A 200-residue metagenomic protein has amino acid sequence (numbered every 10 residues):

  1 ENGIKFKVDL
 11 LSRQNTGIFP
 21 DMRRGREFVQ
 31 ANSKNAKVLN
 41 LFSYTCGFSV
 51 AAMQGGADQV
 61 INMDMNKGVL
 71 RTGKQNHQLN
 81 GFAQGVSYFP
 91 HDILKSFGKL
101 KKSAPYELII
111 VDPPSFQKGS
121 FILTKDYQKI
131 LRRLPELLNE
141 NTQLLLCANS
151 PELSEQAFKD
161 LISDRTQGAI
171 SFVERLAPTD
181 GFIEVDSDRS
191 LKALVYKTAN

Functional and structural regions predicted by a protein language model:
E1-F19, E27: Non-catalytic substrate-recognition/targeting regions of SAM-dependent transferases
P20-A36: Conserved alpha-helix/loop element of class I SAM-dependent methyltransferases that forms part of the SAM/SAH-binding
N35-Y44: Conserved class I S-adenosyl-L-methionine
T45-A57: Conserved SAM-binding loop of SAM-dependent methyltransferases across substrates and taxa, primarily the Class I
Q59-D64: Conserved SAM-binding motif I beta-strand of class I
M65-I110: S-adenosyl-L-methionine
I93-S96, L100-R165: S-adenosylmethionine
D160-N200: Class I S-adenosyl-L-methionine
